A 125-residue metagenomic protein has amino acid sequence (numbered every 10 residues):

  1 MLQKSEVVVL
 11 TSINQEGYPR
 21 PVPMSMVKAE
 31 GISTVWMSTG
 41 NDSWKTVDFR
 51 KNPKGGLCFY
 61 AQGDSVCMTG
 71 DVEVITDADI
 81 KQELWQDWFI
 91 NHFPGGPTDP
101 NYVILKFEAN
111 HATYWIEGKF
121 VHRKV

Functional and structural regions predicted by a protein language model:
M1-Q15, G55-C58: A short, Trp-centered hydrophobic/proline-enriched beta-strand micro-motif
V9, T34-W36, C67, T113: General beta-strand recognition
M24-V27, V72-E73: Hydrophobic/aromatic beta-strand elements that line small-molecule binding cavities or substrate pockets in beta-rich
V27-Q62: A short mixed-secondary-structure module that forms the rim of ligand-binding clefts
C67-V125: Charged, gly/pro-rich active-site loop segments
